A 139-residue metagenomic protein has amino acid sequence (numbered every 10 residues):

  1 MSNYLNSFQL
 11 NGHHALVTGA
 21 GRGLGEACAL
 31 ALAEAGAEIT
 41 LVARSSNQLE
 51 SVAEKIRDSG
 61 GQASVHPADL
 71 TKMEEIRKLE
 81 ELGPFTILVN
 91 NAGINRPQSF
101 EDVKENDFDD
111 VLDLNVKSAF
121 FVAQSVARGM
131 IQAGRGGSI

Functional and structural regions predicted by a protein language model:
M1-H14: Flexible N-terminal pre-Rossmann segment of NAD(P)-dependent oxidoreductases
H13, G61-Q62, P84-F85, M130-I139: Active-site loop of short-chain dehydrogenase/reductase
H14, G21-G23: Conserved glycine-rich cofactor-binding loop
A37-S51: Conserved glycine-rich Rossmann-like NAD(P)H-binding loop of the short-chain dehydrogenase/reductase
S46-N47, P67-K78, E105: The beta1-alpha1 cofactor-binding region of Rossmann-like NAD(H)/NADP(H)-dependent oxidoreductases
S99-F100, K104-L112: Substrate-binding pocket helix/loop in short-chain dehydrogenase/reductase
A123-Q124: A short, exposed helix-loop element centered on a Lys and neighboring polar residues
